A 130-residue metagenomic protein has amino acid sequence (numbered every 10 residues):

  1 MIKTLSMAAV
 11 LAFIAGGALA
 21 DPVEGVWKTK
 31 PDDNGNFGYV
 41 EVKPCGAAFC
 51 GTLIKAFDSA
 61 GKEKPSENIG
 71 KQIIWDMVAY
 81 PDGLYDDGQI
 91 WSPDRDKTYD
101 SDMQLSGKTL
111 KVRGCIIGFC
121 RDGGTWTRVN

Functional and structural regions predicted by a protein language model:
M1-M7: Bacterial N-terminal signal peptides that target proteins for export
A15-G17: N-terminal signal peptide c-region/cleavage motif recognized by signal peptidases
V23-E24, K28-D100: Central antiparallel beta-sheet cores of small beta-barrel/beta-sandwich binding domains
D94-R95, D100-L105, T109-G123: Short, exposed beta-strand-loop hairpins at the edges of beta-sheets in extracellular/periplasmic proteins
V129-N130: Short, solvent-exposed mixed-charge patches
